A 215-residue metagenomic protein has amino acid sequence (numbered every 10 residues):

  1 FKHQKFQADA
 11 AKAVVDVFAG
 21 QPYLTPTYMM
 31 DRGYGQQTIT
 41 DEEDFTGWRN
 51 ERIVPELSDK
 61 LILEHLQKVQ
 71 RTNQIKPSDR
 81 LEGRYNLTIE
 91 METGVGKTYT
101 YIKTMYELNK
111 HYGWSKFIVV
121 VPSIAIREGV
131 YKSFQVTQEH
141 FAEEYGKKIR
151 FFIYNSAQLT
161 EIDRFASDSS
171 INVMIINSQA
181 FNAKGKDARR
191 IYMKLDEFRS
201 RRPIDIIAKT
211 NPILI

Functional and structural regions predicted by a protein language model:
F1-I215: RecA-like P-loop NTPase motor core of helicase/translocase proteins
